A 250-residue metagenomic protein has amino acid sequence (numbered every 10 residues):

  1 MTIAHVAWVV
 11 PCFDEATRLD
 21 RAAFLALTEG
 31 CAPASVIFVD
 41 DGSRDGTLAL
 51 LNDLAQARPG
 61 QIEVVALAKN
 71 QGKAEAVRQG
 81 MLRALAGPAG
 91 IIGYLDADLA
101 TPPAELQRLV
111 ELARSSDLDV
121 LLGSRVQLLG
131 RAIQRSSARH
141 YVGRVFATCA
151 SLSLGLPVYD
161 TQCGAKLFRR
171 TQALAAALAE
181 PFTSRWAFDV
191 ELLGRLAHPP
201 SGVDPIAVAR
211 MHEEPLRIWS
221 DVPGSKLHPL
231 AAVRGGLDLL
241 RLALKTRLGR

Functional and structural regions predicted by a protein language model:
M1-I3, A179-R250: Hydrophobic helical membrane-anchoring modules
H5-A7, S35, E191: Cell-envelope/extracellular polymer assembly enzymes that use nucleotide-activated donors
D14-E29: Short, well-formed alpha-helical segments that are part of the catalytic scaffolds of diverse glycosyltransferases
T17-R21, D45-L54: Acidic helix N-cap motif at the loop->helix transition within catalytic regions of sugar-transfer enzymes
P33-S43, V65-A66: Short beta-strand/loop segment that forms part of the nucleotide-sugar
D40-A49, L99: A conserved acidic beta->alpha catalytic loop
L67-A86, I91, P103-W186, V222-L227: Acceptor/aglycone-binding surface of glycosyltransferases and processive sugar-polymer synthases
